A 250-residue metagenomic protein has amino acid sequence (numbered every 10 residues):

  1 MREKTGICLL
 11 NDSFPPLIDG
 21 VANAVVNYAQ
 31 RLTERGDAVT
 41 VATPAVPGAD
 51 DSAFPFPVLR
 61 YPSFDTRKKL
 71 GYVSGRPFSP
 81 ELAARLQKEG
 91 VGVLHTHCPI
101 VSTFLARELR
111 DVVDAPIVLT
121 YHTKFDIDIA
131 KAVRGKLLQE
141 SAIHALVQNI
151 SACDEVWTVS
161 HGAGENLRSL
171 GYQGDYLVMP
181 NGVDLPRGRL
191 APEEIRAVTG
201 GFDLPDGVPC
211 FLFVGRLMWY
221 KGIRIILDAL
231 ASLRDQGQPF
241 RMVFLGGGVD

Functional and structural regions predicted by a protein language model:
M1-R60, Q87, A115: N-terminal subdomain of nucleotide-sugar transferases
V25, L32, F211, I226-L227 (+1 more regions): A structural motif in glycosyltransferase catalytic domains
A45, G162, G182: Carbohydrate-associated surface elements
D65-T96, V101-E108, V112, E140 (+1 more regions): An amphipathic, basic-hydrophobic alpha-helix
V112, Q139-E155, L170: Membrane-proximal helix-turn-helix segments that form the acceptor-binding/catalytic region of lipid-linked
P116-V118, D126-Q148: Nucleotide-sugar donor phosphate/pyrophosphate-binding loop at the beta->alpha transition of glycosyltransferases
R189-L204: A short helix/loop element that forms part of the nucleotide-sugar donor recognition site in Leloir-type
L204-K221, L227-L230: Conserved donor-binding/catalytic core segment of Leloir-type glycosyltransferases
